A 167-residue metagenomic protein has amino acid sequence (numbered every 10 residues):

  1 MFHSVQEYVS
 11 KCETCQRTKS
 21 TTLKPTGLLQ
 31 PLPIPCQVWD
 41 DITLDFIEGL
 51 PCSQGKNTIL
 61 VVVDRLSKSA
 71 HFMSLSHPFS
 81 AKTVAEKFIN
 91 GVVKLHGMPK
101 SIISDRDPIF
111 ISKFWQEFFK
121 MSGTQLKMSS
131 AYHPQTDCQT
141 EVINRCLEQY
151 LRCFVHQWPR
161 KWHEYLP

Functional and structural regions predicted by a protein language model:
M1-P167: Integrase module of LTR retroelements
